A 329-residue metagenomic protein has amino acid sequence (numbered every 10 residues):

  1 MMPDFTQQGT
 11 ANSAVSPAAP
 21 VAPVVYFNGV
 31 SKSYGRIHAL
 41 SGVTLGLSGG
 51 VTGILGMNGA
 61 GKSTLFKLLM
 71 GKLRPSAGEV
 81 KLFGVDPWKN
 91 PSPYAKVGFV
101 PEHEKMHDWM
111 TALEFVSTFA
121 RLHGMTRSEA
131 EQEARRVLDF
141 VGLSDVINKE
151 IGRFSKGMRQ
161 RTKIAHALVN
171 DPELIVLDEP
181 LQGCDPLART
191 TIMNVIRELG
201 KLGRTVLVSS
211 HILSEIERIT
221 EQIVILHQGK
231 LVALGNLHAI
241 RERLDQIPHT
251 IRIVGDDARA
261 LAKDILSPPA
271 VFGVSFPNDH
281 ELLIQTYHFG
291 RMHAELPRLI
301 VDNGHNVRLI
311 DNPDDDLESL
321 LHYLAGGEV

Functional and structural regions predicted by a protein language model:
M57-G61: Walker A (P-loop) phosphate-binding loop of ABC-type ATPase nucleotide-binding domains
G78-P93: Conserved ABC transporter NBD signature motif
S117, R121, S128-V146: Conserved ABC ATPase "signature" region
I175-E179, C184: Catalytic Walker B motif of ABC-type/P-loop ATPase nucleotide-binding domains
M193-Q285: ABC transporter nucleotide-binding domain
H249-S319, L324, V329: Short, charged/small-residue-rich alpha-helical element at the C-terminal edge of ABC transporter nucleotide-binding
